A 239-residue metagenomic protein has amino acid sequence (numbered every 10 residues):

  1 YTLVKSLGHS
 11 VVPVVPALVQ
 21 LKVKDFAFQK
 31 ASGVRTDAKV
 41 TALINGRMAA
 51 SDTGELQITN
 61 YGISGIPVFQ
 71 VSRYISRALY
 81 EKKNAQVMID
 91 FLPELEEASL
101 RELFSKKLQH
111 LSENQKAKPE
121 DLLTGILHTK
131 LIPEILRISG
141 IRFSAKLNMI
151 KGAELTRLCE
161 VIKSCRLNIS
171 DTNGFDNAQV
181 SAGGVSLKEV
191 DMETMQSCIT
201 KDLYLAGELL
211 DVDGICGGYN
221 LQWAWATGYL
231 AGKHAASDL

Functional and structural regions predicted by a protein language model:
Y1, D37-V40, Q86-M88, P119-I126 (+7 more regions): Domain-scale detector for complete catalytic domains at protein termini or as standalone homologs
Y1-L3, L7, V212-L239: A conserved FAD-binding loop/helix module that cradles the flavin
L3-K5, E55-S64, L203-L205, G228: Short hydrophobic core segments
G8-V12, Q109, K163-N168, S237: Generic secondary-structure signature for well-ordered alpha-helical cores
H9-V15, V19-M149: An anion/pyrophosphate-binding glycine-rich loop and adjacent beta-alpha core in soluble alpha-beta enzymes
Q20, I63-S64, V180, L210-Q222: Glycine-rich phosphate/pyrophosphate-binding beta-alpha loops
V71-Y74, M192-E193, T227, S237: N-terminal low-complexity, intrinsically disordered patches enriched in charged
I132-D213: A glycine-rich dinucleotide-binding beta-alpha-beta segment and adjacent secondary-structure elements that constitute
